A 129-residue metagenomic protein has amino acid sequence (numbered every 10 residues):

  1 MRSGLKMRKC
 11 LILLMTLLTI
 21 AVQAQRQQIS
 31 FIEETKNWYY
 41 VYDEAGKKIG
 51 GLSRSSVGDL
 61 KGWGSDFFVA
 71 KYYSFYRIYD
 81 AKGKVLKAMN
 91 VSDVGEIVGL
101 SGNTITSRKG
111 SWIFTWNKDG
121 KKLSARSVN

Functional and structural regions predicted by a protein language model:
M1-C10: Positively charged n-region of N-terminal signal peptides that target proteins for export
K9-T19: Sec-dependent N-terminal signal peptides
I20-R26: Sec/Tat signal peptide C-region and signal peptidase I cleavage site
Q27-E34, G64-K71, S101-K109: Short beta-strand elements that form the blades of beta-propeller/WD-repeat-like and other beta-sheet-rich scaffold
F31-E33, N37-W38, S56, K121-K122: Long, distal/terminal scaffolding or interaction modules with repetitive or compositionally biased sequence
I32, Y39-Y42, F68-A70, Y76-Y79 (+2 more regions): Fold-core signature of tandem repeat domains
Y40-S53, R77-N90, T115-S127: Surface-exposed loop/turn elements that mediate protein-protein interactions on large endomembrane-trafficking
S55-D59, V91-E96, N129: Short coil/turn segments at the loop-to-beta-strand junctions that recur within blades of beta-propeller repeat folds
